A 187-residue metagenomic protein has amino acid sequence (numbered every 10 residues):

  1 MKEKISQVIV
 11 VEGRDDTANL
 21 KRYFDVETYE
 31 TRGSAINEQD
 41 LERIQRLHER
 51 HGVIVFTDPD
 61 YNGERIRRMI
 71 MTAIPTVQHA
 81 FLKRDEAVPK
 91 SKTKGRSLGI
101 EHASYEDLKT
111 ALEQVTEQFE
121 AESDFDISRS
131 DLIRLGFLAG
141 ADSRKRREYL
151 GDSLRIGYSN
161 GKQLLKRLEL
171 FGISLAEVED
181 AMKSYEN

Functional and structural regions predicted by a protein language model:
M1-E12, T17-E27: Glycine-rich, flexible N-terminal cofactor/catalytic loop recognition
R22-F24, S34, E38-N187: TOPRIM fold recognition
T28-R32: Short glycine-rich, Thr/Ser-proximal phosphate-binding strand/loop in the N-terminal lobe of ATP-dependent enzymes
